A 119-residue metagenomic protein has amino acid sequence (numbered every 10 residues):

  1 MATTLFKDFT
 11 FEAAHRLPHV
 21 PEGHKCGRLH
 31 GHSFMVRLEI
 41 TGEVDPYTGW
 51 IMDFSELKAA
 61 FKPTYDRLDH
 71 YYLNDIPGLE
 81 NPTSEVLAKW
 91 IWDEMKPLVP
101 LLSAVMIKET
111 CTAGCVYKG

Functional and structural regions predicted by a protein language model:
M1-G119: Charge-rich, low-complexity N-terminal segments
